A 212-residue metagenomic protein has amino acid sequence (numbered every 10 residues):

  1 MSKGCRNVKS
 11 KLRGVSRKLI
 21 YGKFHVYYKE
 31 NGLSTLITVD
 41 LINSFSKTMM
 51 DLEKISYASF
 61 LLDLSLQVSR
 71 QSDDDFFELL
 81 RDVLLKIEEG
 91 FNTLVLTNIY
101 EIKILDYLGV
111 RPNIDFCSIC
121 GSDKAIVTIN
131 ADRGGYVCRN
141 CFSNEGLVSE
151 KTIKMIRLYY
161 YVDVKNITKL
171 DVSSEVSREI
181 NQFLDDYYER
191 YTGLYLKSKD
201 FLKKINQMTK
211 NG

Functional and structural regions predicted by a protein language model:
M1-G212: Non-catalytic alpha-helical scaffolds and adjoining flexible linkers that form interface surfaces for assembly
